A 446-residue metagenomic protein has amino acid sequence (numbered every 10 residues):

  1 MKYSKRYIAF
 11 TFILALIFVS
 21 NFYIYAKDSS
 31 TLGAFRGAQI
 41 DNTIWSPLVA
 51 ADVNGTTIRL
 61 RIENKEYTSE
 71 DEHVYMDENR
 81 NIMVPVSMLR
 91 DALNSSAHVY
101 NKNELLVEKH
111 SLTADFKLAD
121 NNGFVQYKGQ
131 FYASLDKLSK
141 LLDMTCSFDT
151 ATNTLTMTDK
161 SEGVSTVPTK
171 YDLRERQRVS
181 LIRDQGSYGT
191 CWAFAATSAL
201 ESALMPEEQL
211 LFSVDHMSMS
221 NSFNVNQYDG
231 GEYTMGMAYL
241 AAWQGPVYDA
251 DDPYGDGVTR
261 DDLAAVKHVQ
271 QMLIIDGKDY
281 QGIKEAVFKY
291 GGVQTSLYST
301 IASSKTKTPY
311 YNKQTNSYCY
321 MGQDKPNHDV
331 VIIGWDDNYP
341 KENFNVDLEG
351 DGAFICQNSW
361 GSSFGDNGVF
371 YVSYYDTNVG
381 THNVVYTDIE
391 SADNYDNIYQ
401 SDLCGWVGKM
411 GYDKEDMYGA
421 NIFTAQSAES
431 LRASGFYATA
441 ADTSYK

Functional and structural regions predicted by a protein language model:
Y3-S4, S69, Y280-Q281: A generic local structural motif
Y3-Y25: Sec-dependent N-terminal signal peptides of Gram-positive bacterial secreted proteins and lipoproteins
K5, N21-F22, S30-T31, S96 (+1 more regions): Compositionally biased regions
Y7, G37, I62, N81 (+4 more regions): Positively charged, low-complexity intrinsically disordered regions
I13, V86, L135, L200 (+1 more regions): Generic structural marker for isolated residues within well-ordered, non-membrane alpha-helices of soluble domains
V19, S96, T145, A203-E207: Solvent-exposed amphipathic alpha-helical surface segments
Y25-T169: Primary recognition of N-terminal secretory signal peptides and signal-anchoring hydrophobic helices
D159-R432, Y437-K446: Catalytic-core signature of thiol
